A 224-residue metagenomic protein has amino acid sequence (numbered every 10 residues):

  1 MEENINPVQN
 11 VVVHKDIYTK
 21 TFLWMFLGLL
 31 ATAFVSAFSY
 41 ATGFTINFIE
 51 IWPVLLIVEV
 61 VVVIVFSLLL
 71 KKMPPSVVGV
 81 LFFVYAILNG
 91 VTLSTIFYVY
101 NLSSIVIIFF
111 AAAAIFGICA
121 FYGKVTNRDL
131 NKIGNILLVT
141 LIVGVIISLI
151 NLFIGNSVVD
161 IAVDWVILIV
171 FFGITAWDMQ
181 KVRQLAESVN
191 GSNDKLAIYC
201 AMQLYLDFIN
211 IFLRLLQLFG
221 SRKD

Functional and structural regions predicted by a protein language model:
M1-D224: A hydrophobic alpha-helical transmembrane-helix feature that marks the membrane cores and membrane-interface segments
